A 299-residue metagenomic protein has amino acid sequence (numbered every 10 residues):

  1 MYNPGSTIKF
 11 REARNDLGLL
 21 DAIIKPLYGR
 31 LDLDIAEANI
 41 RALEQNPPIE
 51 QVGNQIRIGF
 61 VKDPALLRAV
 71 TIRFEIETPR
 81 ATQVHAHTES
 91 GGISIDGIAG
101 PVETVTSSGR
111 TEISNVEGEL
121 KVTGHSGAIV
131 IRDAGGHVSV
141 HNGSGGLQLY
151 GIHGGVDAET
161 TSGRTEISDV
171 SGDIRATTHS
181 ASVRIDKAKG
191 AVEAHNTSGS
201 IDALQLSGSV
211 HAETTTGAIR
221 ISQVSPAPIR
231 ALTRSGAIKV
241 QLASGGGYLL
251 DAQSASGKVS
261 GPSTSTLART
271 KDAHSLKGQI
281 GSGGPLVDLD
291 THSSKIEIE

Functional and structural regions predicted by a protein language model:
M1-E299: Intrinsically disordered, low-complexity terminal regions
